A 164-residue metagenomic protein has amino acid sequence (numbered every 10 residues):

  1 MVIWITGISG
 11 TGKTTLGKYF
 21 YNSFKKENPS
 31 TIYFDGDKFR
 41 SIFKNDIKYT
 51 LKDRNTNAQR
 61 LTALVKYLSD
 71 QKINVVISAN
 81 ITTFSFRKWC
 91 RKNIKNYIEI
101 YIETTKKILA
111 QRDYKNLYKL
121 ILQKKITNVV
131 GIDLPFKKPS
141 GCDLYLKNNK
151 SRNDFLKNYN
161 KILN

Functional and structural regions predicted by a protein language model:
I3-I5: Hydrophobic anchor at the beta1->P-loop junction of P-loop NTPases
I8: P-loop (Walker A) phosphate-binding loop of NTP-binding proteins
T11: ATP-binding Walker
T14: Walker A/P-loop
G17-L64: Conserved substrate/cofactor phosphate-moiety recognition/catalytic segment in nucleotide-dependent phosphotransferases
T31-Y33, Y97-Y101, D143-Y145: Conserved beta-strand scaffold positions in the cores of enzyme catalytic domains, especially in NTP/NDP-utilizing
K52-I98, K119-I121, N128-G131: Glycine-rich phosphate-binding loop used to anchor ATP phosphates in small-molecule kinases, encompassing both
K106, Q111-N164: Small-molecule kinase domains that catalyze NTP-dependent phosphoryl transfer to phosphate-bearing small molecules
